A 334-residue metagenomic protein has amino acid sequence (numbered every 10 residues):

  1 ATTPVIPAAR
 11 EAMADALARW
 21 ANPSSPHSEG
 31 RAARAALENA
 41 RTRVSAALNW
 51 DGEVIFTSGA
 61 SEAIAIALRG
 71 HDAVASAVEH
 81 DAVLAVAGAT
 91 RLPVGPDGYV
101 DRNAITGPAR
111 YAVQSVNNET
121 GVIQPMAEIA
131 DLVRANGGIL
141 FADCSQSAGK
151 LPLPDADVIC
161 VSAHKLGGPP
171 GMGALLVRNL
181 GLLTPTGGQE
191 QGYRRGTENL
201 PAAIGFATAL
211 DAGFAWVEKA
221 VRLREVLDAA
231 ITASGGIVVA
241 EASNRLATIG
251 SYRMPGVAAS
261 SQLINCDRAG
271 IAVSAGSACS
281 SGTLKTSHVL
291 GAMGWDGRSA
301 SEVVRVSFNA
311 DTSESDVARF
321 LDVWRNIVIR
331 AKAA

Functional and structural regions predicted by a protein language model:
A1-A334: Pyridoxal 5′-phosphate
